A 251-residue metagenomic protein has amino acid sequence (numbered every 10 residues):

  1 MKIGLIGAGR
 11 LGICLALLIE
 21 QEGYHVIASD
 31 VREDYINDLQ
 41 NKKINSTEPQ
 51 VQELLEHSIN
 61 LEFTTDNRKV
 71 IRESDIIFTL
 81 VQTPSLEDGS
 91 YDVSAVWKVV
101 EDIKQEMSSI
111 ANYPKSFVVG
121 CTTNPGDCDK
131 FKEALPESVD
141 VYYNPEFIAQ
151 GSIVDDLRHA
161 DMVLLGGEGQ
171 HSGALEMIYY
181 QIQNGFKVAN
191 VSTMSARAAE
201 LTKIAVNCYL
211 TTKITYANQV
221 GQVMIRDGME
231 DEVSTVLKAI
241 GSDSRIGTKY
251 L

Functional and structural regions predicted by a protein language model:
M1-L251: Structural/interface elements that position substrates and couple domains in central-metabolism enzymes
